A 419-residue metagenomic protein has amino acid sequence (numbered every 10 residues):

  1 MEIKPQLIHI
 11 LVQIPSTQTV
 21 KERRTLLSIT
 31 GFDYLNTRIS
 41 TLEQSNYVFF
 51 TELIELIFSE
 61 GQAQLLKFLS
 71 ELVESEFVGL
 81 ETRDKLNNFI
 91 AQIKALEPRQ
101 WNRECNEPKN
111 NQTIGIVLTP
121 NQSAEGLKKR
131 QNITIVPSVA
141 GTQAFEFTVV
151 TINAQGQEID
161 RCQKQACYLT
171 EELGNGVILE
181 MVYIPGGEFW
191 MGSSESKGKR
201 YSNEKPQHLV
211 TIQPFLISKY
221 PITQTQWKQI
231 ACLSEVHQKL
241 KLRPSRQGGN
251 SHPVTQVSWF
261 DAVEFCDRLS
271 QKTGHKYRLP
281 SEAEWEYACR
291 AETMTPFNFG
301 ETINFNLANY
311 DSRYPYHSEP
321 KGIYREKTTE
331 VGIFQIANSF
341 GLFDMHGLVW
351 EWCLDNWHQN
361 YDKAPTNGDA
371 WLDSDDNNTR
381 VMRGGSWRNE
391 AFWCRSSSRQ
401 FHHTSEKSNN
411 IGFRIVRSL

Functional and structural regions predicted by a protein language model:
M1-G176: Defense-system signaling and execution modules centered on TIR/cGAS-STING-like, death/scaffold domains and their
R23, I184, I217, W227 (+5 more regions): Terminal peptide-recognition signature
T30-D33, I230-Q238: A short secondary-structure junction motif
L35-Q44, K241-N250, H275-K276: Short acidic, glycine/serine/threonine-rich helix-capping segments at coil-helix boundaries
Q112-L233, D267-Q271, A291-M294, N410-L419: Short, compositionally biased
W190, S194-E195, G248, P253-S398 (+1 more regions): Functional-site microenvironments in short loops/helix caps that host divalent-cation chemistry
Q207-T211, R246, I323-Y324: Short, flexible turn/loop "capping" segments at secondary-structure junctions
